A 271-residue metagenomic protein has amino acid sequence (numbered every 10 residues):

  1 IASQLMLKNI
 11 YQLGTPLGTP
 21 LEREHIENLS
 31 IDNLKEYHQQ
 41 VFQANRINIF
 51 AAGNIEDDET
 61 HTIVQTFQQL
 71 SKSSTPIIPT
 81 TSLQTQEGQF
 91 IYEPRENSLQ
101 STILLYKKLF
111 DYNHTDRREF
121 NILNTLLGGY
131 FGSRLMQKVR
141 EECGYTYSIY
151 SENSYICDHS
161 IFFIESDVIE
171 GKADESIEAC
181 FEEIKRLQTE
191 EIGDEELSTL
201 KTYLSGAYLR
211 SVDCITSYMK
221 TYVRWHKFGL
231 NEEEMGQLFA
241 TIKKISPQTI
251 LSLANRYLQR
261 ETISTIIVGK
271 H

Functional and structural regions predicted by a protein language model:
I1-P76, D111, E119, E141-H271: Charge-rich, well-structured scaffold segments of protease-associated domains
T75-S133: His/Glu-based metal-binding/catalytic segments typifying zinc-dependent metallopeptidases
M136-Q137: Phosphate-proximal small/polar/acidic motifs at interfaces that engage nucleotide phosphates, polyphosphates
